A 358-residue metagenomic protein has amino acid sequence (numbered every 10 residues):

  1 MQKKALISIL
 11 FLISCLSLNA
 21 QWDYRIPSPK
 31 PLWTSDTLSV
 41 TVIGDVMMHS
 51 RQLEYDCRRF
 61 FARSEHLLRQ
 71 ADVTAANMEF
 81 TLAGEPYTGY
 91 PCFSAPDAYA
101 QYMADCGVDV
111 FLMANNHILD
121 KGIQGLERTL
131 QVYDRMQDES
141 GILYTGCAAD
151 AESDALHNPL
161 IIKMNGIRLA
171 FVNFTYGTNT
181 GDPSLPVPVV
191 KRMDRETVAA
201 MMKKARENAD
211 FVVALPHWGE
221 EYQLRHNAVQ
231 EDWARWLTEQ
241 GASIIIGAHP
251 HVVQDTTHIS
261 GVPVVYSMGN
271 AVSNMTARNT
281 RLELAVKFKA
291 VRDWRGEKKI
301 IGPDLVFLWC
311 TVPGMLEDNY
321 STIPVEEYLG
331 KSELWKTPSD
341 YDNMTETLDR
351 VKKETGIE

Functional and structural regions predicted by a protein language model:
M1-Q21: Bacterial Sec-dependent N-terminal signal peptides
Q21-E358: Acidic, metal/ion-coordinating pockets
